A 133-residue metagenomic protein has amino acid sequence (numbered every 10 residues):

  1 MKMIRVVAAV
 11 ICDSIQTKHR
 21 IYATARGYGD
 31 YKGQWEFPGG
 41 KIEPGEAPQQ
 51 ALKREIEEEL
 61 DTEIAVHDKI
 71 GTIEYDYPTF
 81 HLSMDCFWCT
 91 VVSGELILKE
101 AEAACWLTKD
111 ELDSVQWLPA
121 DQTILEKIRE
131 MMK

Functional and structural regions predicted by a protein language model:
M1-I21: Conserved N-terminal beta-strand and adjoining loop/helix that marks the start of the Nudix/MutT-like hydrolase domain
R5-V7, H19, L82-D85, E102: Change "...and in nucleic-acid phosphodiester-cleaving endonucleases..." to "...and in nucleic-acid processing enzymes
I11-C12, A23, C89-V91, W106: Conserved hydrophobic "DFG−1" position in protein kinase catalytic cores
D30-Q34: A conserved beta-turn-beta hairpin within the catalytic core of GNAT-like acetyltransferases that forms part
F37-K69, T108: The catalytic Nudix box helix
E63-A65, T72-E95, A103-C105, I128: Active-site-adjacent beta-strand/loop module that shapes the phosphate/pyrophosphate-binding cleft
W88, I97-I128: NUDIX/MutT-family hydrolases
R129-K133: Generic C-terminal helix-cap and adjacent flexible tail
